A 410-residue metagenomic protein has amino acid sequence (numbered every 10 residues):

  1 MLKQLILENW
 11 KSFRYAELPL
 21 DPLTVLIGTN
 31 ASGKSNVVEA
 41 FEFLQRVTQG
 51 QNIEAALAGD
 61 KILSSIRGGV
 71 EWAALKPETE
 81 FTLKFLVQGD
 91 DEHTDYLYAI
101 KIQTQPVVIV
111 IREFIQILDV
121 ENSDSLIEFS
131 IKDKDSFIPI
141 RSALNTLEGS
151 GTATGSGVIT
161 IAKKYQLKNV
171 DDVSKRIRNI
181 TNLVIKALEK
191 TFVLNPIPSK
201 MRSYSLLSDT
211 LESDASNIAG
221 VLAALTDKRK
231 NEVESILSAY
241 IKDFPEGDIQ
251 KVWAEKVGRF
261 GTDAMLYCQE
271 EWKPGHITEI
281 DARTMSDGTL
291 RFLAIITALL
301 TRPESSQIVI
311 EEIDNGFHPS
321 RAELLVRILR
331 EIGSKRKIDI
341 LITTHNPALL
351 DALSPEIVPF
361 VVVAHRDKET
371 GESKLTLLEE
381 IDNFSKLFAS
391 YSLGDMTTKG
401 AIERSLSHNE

Functional and structural regions predicted by a protein language model:
M1, L324-E410: C-terminal lobe/lid and adjacent interdomain/linker elements of RecA-like ASCE P-loop ATPase modules
M1-R14: N-terminal pre-Walker A segment at the start of P-loop NTPase domains
K3, A16, T278, S306-Q307: The start of beta-strands in P-loop NTPase/AAA+ ATPase cores
Y15-D21, L300-P303: Phosphate-binding P-loop
P22-L63, F292-A298, R327-I328, T343 (+1 more regions): Phosphate-binding glycine-rich loops of NTP-binding sites
E39-V107: Conserved P-loop NTP-binding catalytic core
E92-G247: Electropositive, glycine-dotted interaction segments that contact anionic polymers or phosphate-rich ligands
N217, E246, Q250-L300, Q307-S320: Conserved ABC ATPase signature
